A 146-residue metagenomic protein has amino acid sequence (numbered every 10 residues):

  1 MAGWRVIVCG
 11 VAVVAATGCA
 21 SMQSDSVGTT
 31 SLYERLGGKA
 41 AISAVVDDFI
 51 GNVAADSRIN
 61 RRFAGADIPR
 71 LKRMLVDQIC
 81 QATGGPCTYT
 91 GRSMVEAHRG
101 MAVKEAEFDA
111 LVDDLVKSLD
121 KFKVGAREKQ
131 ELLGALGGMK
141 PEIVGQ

Functional and structural regions predicted by a protein language model:
M1-V11: Bacterial N-terminal signal peptides that target proteins for export
A15-G18: C-terminal motif of bacterial Sec signal peptides marking the signal peptidase cleavage site
A20-Q23: Bacterial signal peptide processing site
D25-N52, R73: Post-signal peptide N-terminal segment of mature Sec-exported envelope proteins
T30-L36, R62-A64, E96-K104: A ubiquitous short alpha-helical element
G51, L133-G134: Extracellular zinc-dependent metalloprotease catalytic-domain scaffold
G51-I79: N-terminal, post-signal-peptide region of Sec/Tat-exported proteins
I68-K129, A135-E142: Compact alpha-helical subdomains of small soluble proteins
